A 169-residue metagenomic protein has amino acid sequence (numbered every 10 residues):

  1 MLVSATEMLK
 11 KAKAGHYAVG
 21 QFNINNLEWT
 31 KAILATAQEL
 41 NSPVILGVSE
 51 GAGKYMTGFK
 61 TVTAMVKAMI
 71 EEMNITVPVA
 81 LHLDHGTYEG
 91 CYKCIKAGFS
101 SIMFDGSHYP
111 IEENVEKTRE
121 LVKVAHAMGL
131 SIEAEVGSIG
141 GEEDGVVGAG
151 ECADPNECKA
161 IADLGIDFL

Functional and structural regions predicted by a protein language model:
V3-K11, N26-A52, T57-T76, H85-L169: Alpha/beta enzyme core
H16-V19, E143: Short, basic, glycine/proline-bearing loop/turn elements
Y17, I75-P78: A short helix-to-beta-strand connector/capping loop
V19-N23, L81-H82, M103: Short catalytic-loop micro-motif centered on adjacent basic/acidic residues
